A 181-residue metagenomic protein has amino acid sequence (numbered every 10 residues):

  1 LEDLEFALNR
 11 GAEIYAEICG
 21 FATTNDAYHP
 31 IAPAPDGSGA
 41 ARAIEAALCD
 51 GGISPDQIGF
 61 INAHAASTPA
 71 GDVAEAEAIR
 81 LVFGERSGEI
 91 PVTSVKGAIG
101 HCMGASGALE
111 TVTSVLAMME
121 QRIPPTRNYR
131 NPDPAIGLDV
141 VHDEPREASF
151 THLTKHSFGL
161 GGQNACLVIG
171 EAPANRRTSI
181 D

Functional and structural regions predicted by a protein language model:
L1-F6, S106-D181: Conserved beta-strand-centric core segments of catalytic alpha/beta enzyme folds
L1-G51, G59-F60, Y129, A174-D181: Condensing-enzyme catalytic core mediating Claisen C-C bond formation in acyl metabolism
Y15, S87-E89, F150: A generic structural signal for alpha->beta connector loops
F21-P35, A63-V73, E89-D139: Acyl-CoA/ACP chain-elongation machinery
A43-G51, A78, V82, S114 (+1 more regions): Stable alpha-helical structural segments in soluble proteins, enriched in small hydrophobic residues
S54-G59, S87-E89: Short acidic capping loops at alpha-helix termini that bridge into adjacent secondary structure
F60-A63, K155: Conserved beta-strand positions
G71-E85: Active-site-proximal gating segment of KS-fold condensing enzymes and close homologs
